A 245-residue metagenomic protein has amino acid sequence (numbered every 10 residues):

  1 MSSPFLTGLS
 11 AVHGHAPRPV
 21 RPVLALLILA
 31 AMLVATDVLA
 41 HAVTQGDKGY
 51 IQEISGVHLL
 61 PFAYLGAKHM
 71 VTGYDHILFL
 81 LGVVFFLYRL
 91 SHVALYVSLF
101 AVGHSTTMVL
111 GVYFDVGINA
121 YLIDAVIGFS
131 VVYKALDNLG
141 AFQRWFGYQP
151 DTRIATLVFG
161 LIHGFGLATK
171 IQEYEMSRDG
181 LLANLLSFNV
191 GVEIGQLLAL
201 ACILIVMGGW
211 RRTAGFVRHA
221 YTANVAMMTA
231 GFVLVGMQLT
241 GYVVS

Functional and structural regions predicted by a protein language model:
S2-Y74, Y148, L239-S245: Histidine-/acidic- and/or cysteine-rich, low-complexity loops and terminal segments associated with membrane
H69-Y74, F79-V244: Hydrophobic alpha-helical transmembrane segments in multi-pass membrane proteins
